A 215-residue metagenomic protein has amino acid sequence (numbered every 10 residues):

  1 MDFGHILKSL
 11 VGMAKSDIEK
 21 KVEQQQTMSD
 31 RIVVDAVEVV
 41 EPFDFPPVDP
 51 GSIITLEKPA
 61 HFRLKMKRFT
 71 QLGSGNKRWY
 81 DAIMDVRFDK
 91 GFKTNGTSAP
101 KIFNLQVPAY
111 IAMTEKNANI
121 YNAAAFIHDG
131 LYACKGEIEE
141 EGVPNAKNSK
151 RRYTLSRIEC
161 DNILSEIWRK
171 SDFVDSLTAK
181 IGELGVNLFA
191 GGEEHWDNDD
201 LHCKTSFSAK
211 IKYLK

Functional and structural regions predicted by a protein language model:
D2-K215: Extended terminal accessory/targeting regions
